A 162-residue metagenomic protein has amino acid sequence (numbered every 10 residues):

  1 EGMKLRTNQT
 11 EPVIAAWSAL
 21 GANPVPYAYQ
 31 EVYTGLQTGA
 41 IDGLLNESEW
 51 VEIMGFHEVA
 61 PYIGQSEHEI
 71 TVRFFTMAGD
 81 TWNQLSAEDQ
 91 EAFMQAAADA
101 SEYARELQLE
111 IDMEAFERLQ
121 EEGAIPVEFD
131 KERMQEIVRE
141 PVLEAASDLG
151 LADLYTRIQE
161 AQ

Functional and structural regions predicted by a protein language model:
E1-Q162: N-terminal secretory/targeting leader peptides
